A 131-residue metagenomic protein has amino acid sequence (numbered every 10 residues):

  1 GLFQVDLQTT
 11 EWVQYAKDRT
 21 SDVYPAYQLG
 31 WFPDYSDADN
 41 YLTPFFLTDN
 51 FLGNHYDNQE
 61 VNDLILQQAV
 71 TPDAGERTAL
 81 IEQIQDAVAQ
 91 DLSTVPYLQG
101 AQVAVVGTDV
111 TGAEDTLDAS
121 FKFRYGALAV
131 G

Functional and structural regions predicted by a protein language model:
G1-F46, L80: Periplasmic binding protein-like
T10-V13, H55-Q59, T71-T78: Soluble non-cytosolic domains of exported or imported proteins
K17, Q59-L66, G75-D86: Solvent-exposed, polar/charged alpha-helical surfaces in well-ordered, non-transmembrane soluble domains, broadly
D18-D22, N40-V70, Q99-G131: Short, solvent-exposed loop/beta-turn-alpha elements that line the ligand-binding surface or hinge of extracytoplasmic
Y27-G30, P72-T108: Bilobed periplasmic-binding protein-like "clamshell/Venus-flytrap" ligand-binding domains
